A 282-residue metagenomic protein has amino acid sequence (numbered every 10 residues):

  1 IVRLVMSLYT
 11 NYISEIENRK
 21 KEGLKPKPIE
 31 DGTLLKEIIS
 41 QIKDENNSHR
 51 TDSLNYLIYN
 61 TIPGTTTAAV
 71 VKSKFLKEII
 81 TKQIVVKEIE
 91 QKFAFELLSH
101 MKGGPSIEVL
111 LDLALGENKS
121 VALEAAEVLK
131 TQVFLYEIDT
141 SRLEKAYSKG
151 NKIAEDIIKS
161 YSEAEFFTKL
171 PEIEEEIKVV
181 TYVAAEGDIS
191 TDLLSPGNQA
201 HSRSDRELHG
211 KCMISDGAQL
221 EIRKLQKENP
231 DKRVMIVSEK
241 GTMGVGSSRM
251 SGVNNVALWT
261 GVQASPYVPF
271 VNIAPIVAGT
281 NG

Functional and structural regions predicted by a protein language model:
I1-V5: Short, Lys/Arg-enriched N-terminal segments with co-localized hydrophobic residues within the first ~10-30 amino acids
L8-D44: Amphipathic alpha-helical packing elements
L24-P28, T51-T66, E88-G103, D112-L115 (+2 more regions): Structural detector for internal amphipathic alpha-helices that build alpha-solenoid repeat scaffolds
G32-I39, P63-K82, G103-L115, F134-A146: Amphipathic alpha-helical scaffolding segments comprising HEAT/armadillo-like alpha-solenoid repeats
I39-Y56: Generic amphipathic, hydrophobic interface segment in small proteins and small subunits
K43-S48, T81-I89, A114-S120, S148-G150: Short coil turns that connect the paired helices of HEAT/ARM alpha-solenoid repeats
L113-A114, V121-G282: Fe-S-dependent hydro-lyases/dehydratases of central metabolism
